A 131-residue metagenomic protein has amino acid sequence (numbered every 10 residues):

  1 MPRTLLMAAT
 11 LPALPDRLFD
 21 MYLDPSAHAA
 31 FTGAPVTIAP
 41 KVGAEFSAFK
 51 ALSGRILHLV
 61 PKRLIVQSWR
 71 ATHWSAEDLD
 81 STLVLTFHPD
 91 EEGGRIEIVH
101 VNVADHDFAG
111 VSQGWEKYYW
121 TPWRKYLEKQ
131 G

Functional and structural regions predicted by a protein language model:
M1-T37: Hydrophobic ligand-binding cavity/cleft-lining segments
D16, D20, H58, E92 (+3 more regions): Replace "anionic and nucleotidyl ligands
Y22, T32, V60, W69 (+1 more regions): Short, flexible helix/strand-to-coil boundary loops that buttress conserved ligand/catalytic motifs in alpha/beta
A29, T37, F46-R95, V101-V103: Hydrophobic-ligand binding "helix-grip"
N102-G131: A conserved amphipathic terminal alpha-helix motif
